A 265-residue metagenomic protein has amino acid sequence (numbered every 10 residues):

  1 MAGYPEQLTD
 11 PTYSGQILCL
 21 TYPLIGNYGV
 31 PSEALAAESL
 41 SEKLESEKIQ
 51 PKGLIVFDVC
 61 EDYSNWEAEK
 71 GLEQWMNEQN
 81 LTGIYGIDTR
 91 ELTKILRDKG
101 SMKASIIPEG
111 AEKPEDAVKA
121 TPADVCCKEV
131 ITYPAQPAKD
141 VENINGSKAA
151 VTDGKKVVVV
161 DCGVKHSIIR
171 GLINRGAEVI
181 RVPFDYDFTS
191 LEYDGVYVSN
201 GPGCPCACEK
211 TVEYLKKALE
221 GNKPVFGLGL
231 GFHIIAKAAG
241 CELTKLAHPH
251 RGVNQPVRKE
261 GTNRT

Functional and structural regions predicted by a protein language model:
M1-D185, P205: RNA-binding accessory domains that recognize and position tRNA/RNA substrates
C19, V158-V159, I180-R181, Y197 (+3 more regions): Structured core elements
V59, L81, V198-G201, T262: A broad detector of the eukaryotic-type serine/threonine protein kinase catalytic domain
L191-V196: Short acidic/histidine-rich motifs immediately flanking catalytic phosphotransfer sites in two-component signaling
N200-T265: Cysteine-nucleophile active-site neighborhood
